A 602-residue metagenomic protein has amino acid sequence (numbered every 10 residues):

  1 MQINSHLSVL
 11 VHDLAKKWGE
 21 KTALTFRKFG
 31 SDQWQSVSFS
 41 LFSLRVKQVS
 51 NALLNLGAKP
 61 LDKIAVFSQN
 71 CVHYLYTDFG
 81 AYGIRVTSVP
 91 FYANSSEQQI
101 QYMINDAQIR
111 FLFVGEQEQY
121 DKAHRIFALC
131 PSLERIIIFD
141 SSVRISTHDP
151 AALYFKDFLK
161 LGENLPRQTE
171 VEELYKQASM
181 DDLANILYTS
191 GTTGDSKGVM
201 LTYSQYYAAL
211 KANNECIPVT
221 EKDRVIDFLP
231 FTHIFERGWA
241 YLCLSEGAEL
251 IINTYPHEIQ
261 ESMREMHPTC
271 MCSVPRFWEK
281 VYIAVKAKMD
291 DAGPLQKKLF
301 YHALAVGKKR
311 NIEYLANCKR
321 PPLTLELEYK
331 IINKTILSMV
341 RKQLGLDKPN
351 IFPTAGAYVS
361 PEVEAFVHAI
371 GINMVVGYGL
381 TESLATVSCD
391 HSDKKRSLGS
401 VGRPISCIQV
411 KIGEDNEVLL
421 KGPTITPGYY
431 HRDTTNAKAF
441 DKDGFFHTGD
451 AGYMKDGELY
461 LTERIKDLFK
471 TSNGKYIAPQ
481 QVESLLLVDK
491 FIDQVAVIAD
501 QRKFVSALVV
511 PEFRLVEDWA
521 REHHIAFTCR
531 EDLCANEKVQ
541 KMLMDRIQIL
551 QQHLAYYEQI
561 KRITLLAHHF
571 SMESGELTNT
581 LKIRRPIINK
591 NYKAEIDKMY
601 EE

Functional and structural regions predicted by a protein language model:
L10-V11, N55-L56, G83-L161, M542-Q548: Structural core segment of the AMP-binding/adenylate-forming
G19-T22, I137-I138, K160-Y188, D195 (+1 more regions): Conserved pre-ATP/AMP-binding loop-to-beta segment of ANL
L24-C71, L75-F79, S96-Q101, Y154-E163 (+1 more regions): Conserved AMP-binding/adenylate-forming core of the ANL superfamily
K28-S31, E118-M180, V285-M339: ANL superfamily adenylate-forming
S36-S40, K176, A184-L210: Conserved AMP-binding A3 loop
Y207-R224, F231-K334, K348: Conserved AMP-binding/adenylation subdomain of ANL enzymes
P404-T471, V488: Conserved ATP-binding/catalytic segment of the ANL
F469, Q494-V497, K503, M544-E602: Conserved C-terminal "lid"/linker of ANL adenylate-forming enzymes
